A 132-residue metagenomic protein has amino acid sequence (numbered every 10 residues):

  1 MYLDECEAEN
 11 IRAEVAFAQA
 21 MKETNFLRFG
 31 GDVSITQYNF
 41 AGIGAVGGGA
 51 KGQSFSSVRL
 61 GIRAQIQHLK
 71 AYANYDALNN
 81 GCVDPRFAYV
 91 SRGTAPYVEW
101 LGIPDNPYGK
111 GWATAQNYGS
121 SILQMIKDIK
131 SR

Functional and structural regions predicted by a protein language model:
M1-R132: Catalytic cores of secreted/periplasmic lytic hydrolases that degrade extracellular macromolecules
